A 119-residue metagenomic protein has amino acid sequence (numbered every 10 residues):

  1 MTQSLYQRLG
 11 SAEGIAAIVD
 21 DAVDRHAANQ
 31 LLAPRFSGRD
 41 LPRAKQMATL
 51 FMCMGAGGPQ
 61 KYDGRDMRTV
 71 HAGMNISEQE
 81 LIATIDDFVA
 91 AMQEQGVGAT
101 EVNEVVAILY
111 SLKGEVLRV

Functional and structural regions predicted by a protein language model:
M1-V119: Core of compact, soluble alpha-helical bundle domains
